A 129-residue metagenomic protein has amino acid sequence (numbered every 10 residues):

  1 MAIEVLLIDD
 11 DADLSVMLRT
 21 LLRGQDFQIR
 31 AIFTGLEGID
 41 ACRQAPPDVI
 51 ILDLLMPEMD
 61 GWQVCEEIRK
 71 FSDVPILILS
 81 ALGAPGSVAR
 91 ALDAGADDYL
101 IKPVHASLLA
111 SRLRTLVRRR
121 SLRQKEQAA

Functional and structural regions predicted by a protein language model:
A12-R30: Two-component/phosphorelay signaling modules centered on CheY-like receiver
R43-A45, E67-V74, A94: Conserved phosphotransfer cores of two-component systems
A45-I51: Active-site beta3 strand of CheY-like receiver
D53, S80: Active-site residues of response regulator receiver
M56: Receiver (REC) domain active-site loop signature in two-component systems and cognate sites in sensor histidine kinases
G86, P103-L113, V117: C-terminal output helix
